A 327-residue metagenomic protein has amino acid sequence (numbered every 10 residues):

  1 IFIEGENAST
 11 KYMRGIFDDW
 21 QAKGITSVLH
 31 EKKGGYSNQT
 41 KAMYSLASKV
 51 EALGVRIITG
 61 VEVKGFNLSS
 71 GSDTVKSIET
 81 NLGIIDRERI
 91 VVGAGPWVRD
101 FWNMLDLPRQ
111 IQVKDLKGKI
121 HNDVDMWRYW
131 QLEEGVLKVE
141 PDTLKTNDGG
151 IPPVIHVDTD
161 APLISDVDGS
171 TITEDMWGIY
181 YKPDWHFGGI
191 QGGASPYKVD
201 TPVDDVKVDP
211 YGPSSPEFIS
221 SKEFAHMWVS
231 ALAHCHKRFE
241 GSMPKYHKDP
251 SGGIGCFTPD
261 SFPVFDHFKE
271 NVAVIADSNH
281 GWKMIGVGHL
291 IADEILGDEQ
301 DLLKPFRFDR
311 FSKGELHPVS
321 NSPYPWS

Functional and structural regions predicted by a protein language model:
I1-G54, I58-T59, G65-T74, E299: Flavin (FAD/FMN) cofactor-binding and adjacent substrate-gating region of FAD-dependent oxidoreductase domains
V28-K49, A94-W97, E223, M227-A231 (+2 more regions): Mid-domain beta-loop-alpha active-site segment that forms a flexible, acidic cofactor/metal-binding surface
E31, T80, P183-W185, D266-K269: Active-site beta-strand termini and strand-to-loop segments that position acidic
A42-A52, W102-L107, L290-D293: Oxidoreductase and adenylate-handling cofactor-binding alpha/beta cores
I57-T59, V92, H247: General beta-strand structural signal in soluble alpha/beta enzymes
F66-I219, E240-S242: Flavin-dependent oxidoreductases
K198, P202-K207, I219-K222, H226-S327: C-terminal catalytic lobe of FAD-dependent flavoproteins
